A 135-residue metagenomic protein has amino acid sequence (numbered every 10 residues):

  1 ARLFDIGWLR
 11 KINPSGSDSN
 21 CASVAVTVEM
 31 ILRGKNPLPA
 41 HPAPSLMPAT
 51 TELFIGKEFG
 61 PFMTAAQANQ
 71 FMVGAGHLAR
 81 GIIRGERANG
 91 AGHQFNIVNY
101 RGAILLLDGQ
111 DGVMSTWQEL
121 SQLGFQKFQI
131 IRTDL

Functional and structural regions predicted by a protein language model:
A1-A79, R84-A88, L120-L135: Glycine-rich short-loop/terminal segments
R80-L107: Catalytic nucleophile-His microenvironment captured as a short glycine-rich beta-strand/loop that brackets
V98-L135: Active-site signature of cysteine proteases
